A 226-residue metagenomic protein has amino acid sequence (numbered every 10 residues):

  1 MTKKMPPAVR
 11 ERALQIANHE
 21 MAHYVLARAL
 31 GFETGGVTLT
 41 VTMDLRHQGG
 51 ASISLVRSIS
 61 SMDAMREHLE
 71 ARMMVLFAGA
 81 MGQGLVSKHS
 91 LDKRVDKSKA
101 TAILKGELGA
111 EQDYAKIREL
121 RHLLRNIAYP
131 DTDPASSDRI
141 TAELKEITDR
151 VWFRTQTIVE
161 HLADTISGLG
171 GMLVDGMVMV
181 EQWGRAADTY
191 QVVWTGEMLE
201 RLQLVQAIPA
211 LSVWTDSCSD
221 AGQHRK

Functional and structural regions predicted by a protein language model:
T2-K226: Soluble catalytic regions of large protease machineries
